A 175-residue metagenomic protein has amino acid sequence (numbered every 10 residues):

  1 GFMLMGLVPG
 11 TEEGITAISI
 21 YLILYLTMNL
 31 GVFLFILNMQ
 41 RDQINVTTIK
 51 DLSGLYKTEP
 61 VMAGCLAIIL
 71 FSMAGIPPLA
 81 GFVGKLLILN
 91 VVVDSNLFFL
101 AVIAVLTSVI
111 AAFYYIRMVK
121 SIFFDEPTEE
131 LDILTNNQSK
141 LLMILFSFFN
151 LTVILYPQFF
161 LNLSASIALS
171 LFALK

Functional and structural regions predicted by a protein language model:
G1-K175: Alpha-helical transmembrane segments of multi-pass membrane proteins predominantly involved in bioenergetics
